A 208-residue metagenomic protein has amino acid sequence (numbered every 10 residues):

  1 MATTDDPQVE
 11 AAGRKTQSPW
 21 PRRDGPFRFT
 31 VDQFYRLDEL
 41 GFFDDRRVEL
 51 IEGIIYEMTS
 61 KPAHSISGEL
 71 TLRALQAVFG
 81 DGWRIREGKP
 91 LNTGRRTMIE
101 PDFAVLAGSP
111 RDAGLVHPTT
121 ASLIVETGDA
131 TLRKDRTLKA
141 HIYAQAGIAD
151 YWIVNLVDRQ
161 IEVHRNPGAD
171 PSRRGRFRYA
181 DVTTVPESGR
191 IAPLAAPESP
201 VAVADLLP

Functional and structural regions predicted by a protein language model:
M1-P208: Gly/Pro/Ser/Thr-rich low-complexity, intrinsically disordered segments predominantly at protein N-termini
